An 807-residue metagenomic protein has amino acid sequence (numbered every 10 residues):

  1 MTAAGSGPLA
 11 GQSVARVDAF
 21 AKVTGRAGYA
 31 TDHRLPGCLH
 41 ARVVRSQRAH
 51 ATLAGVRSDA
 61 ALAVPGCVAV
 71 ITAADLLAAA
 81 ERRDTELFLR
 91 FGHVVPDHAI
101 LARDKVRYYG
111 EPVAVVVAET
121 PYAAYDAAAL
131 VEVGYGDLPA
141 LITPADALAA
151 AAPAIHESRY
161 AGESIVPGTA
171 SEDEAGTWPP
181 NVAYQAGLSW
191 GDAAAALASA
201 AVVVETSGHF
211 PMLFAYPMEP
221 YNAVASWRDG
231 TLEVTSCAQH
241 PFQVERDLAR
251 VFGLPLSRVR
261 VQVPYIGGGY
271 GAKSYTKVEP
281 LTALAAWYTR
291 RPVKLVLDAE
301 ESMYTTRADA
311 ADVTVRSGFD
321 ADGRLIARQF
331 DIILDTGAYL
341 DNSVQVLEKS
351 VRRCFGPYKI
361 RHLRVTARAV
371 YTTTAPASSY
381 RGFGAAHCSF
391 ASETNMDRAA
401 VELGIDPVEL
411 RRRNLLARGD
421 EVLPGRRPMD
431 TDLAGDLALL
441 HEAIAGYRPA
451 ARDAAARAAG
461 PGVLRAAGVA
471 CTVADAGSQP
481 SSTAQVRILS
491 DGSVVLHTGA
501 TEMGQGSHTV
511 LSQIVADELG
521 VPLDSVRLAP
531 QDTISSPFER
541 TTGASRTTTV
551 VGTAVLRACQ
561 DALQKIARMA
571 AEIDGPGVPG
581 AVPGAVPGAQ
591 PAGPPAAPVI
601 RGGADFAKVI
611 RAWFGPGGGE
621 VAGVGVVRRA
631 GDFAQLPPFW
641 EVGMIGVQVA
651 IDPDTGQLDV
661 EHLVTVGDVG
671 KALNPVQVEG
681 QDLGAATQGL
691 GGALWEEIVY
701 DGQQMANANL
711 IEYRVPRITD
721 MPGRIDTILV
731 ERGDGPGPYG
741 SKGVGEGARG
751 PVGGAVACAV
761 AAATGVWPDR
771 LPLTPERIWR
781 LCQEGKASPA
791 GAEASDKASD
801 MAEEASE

Functional and structural regions predicted by a protein language model:
M1-E174, V203-T206: Flexible, low-hydrophobicity surface segments
Q12, D18-A21, F91-P96, P167 (+3 more regions): Glycine-rich loop/linker segments at domain edges
V17-A21, A129-I142, Q239, R246 (+4 more regions): Extended active-site and interfacial segments that coordinate phosphate-rich ligands in large catalytic machineries
V64, A73-A74, G253-R258, Y288-V293 (+6 more regions): C-terminal catalytic domains of large/alpha subunits in multi-subunit enzymes
E86-F88, A198-L213, L295-S302, S343 (+2 more regions): Short Pro/Gly-enriched beta-strand edge/turn motifs at strand-loop
R103-K105, P255-Q262, A286-D298, S302-Y304: Conserved catalytic cysteine-centered active-site region of acyl-thioester-dependent Claisen-condensing enzymes
G191-F252, A466-S493, T498, Q505: Conserved beta-alpha junction segments in alpha/beta enzyme cores
R246, G269-R290, K294-L297, S507-I514: Thiamine diphosphate
